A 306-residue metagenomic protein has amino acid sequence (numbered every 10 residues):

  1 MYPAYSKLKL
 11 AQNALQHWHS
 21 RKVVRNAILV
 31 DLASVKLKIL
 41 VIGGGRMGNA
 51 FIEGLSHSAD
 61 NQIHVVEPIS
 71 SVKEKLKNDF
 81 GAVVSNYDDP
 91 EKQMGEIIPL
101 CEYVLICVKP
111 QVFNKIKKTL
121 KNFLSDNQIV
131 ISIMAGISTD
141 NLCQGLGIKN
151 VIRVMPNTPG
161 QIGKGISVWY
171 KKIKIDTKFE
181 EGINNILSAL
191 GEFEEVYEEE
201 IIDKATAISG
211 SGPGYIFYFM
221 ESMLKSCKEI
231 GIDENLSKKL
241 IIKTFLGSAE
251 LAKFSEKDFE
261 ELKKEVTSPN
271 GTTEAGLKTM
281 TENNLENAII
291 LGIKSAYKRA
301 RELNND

Functional and structural regions predicted by a protein language model:
I28-E96, G165, K228-E229: NAD(P)+-binding Rossmann beta1-loop-alpha1 motif at the extreme N-terminus of oxidoreductases
D31-A33, I242-D306: NAD(P)-dependent Rossmann-like dehydrogenase/reductase catalytic/cofactor-binding core
K73, D233-L240, L262, T273: Small-residue helix-packing motif on alpha-helices
F80, P90-W169, I173: Rossmann-like NAD(P)(H) cofactor-binding subdomain of soluble oxidoreductases
N141-N150, I166-K204, Y215-F254, R299: Internal alpha-helical scaffold of NAD(P)-dependent oxidoreductase catalytic cores
